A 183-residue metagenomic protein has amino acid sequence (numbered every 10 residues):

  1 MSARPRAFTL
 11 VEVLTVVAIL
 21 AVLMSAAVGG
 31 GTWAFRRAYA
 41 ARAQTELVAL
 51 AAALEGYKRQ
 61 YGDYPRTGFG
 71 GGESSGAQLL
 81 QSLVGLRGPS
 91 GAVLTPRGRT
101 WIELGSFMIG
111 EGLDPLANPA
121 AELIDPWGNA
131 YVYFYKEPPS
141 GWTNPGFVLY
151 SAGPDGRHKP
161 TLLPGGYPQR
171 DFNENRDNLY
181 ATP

Functional and structural regions predicted by a protein language model:
S2, A40-A41, V48, A52-E55 (+2 more regions): Short, surface-exposed interaction loops/tails
R4-A34, Y39, A43: N-terminal single-pass transmembrane signal-anchor helix
P5, Q60, S151: Short glycine/serine/threonine-biased micro-segments
A26, E46, S75: Short acidic-hydrophobic sequence patches enriched in Asp/Glu that either
L54-P119, L163: Short, glycine/small-hydrophobic-rich surface segments
